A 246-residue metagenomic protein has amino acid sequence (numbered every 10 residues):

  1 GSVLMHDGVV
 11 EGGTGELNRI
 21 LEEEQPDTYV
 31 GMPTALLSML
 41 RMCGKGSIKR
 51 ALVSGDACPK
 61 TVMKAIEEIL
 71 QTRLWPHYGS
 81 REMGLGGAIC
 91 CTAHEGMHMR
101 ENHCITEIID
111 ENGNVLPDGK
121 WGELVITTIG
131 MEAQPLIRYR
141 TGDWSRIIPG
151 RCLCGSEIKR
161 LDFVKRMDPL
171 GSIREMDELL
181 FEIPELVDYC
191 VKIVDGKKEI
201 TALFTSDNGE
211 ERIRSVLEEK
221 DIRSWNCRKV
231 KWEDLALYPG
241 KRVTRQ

Functional and structural regions predicted by a protein language model:
G1-S2: Conserved short alpha-helical elements in the N-terminal third of ANL/AMP-binding
M5-Q246: Active-site glycine/GP-rich loop and adjacent strand/helix microenvironment that borders small-molecule binding pockets
